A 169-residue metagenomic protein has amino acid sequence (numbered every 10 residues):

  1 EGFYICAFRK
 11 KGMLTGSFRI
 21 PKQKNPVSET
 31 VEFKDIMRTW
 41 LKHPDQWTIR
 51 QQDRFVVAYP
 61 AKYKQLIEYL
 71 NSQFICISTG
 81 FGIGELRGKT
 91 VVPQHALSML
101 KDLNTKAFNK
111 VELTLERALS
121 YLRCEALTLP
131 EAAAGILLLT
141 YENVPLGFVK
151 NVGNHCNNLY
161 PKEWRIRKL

Functional and structural regions predicted by a protein language model:
E1-F3, A134: A general secondary-structure signal for short beta-strands and their flanking turns/coil in non-transmembrane regions
F3-M13: Conserved beta strand-loop-helix elements of the APE1-like EEP
K11-L169: Polybasic, low-complexity RNA-engagement segments
